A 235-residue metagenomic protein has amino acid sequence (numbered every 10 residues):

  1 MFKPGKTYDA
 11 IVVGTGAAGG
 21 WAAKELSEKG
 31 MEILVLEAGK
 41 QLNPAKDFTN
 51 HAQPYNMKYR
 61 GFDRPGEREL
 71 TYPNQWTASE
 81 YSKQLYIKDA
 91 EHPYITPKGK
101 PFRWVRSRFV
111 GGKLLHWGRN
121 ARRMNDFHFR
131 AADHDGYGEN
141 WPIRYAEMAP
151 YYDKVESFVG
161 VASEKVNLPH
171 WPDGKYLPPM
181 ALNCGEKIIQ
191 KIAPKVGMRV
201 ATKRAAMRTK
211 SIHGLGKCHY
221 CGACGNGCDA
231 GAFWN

Functional and structural regions predicted by a protein language model:
M1-T7: A short, basic/flexible loop-to-alpha-helix module at the beginning of a structural domain
A10-V35: N-terminal Rossmann-like FAD-binding beta1-loop-alpha1 element of flavoenzymes
T15, E37-K40, P44, R119 (+1 more regions): Glycine-rich, histidine-containing beta strand-loop boundary motifs that form or position
G19, L42, T209: Flexible, glycine-rich phosphate/dinucleotide-binding loops and adjacent beta-alpha linkers at cofactor/substrate
S27-T49: Glycine-rich FAD pyrophosphate-binding loop
F48-R64: Acidic, Ser/Thr-rich peripheral helices and adjacent loops at domain boundaries
Y59-F62, G66-K88, P93-R103, R108-F109 (+4 more regions): Conserved redox-cofactor binding core of oxidoreductases
